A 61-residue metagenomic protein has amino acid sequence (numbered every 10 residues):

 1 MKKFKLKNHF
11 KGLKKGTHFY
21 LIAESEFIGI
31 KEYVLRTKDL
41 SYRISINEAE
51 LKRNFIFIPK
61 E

Functional and structural regions predicted by a protein language model:
M1, I56-E61: Short intrinsically disordered terminal tails
K3-E50: Basic/aromatic-rich interaction segments and small domains that mediate binding to polyanionic partners
A49-F57: Short A/G/S/P-biased low-complexity tracts
